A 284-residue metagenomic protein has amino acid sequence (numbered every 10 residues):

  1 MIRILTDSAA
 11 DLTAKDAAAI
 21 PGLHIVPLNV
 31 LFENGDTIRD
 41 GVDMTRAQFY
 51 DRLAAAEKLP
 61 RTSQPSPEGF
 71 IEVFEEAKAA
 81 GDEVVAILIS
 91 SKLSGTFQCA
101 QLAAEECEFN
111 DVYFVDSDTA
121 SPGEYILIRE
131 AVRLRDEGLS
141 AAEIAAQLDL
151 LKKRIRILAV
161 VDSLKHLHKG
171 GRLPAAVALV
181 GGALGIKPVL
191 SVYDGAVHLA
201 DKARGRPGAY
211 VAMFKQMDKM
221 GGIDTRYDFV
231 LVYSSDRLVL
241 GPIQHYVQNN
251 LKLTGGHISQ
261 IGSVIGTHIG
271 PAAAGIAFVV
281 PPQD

Functional and structural regions predicted by a protein language model:
R3, A9-H24, L28-L31, G35 (+3 more regions): Mixed-charge interfacial surface used for oligomerization/domain docking and macromolecular partner engagement
P21-Q48, S63-F70: N-terminal short beta-loop-beta anion/metal-coordinating cradle
N34, D51-P60, D82-A86: Glycine-/proline-rich flexible loop or hinge segments
Q48-E57, S191-L199: Gly-rich Lys/Arg/Thr-decorated short loops/hinges at beta-loop-alpha junctions or inter-strand turns that position
R52-A77: Glycine-rich oxoanion-binding loops at beta->alpha junctions
L53-A54, K78, R135, H168: Hydrophobic residues in alpha-helical segments
E68-A100: N-terminal glycine-rich phosphate/adenylate-binding segment common to multiple enzyme folds
